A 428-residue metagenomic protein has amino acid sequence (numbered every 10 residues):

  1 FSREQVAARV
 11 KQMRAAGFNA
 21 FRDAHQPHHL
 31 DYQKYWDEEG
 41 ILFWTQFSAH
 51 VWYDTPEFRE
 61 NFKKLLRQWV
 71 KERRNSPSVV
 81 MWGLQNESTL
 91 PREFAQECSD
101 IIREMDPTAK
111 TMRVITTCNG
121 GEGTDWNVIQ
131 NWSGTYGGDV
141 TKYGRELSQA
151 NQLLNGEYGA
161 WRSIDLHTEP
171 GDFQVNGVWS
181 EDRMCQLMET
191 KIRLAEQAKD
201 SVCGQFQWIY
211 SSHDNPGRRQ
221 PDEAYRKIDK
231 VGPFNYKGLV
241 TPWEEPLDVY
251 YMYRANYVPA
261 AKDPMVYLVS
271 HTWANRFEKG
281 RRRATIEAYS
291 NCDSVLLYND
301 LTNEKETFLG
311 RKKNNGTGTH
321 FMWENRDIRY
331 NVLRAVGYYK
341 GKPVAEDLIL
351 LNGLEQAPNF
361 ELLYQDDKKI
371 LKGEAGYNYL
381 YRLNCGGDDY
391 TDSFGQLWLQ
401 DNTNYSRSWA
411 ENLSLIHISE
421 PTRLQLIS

Functional and structural regions predicted by a protein language model:
F1-E4: Active-site-adjacent "gating/activation" loops or surface patches in catalytic cores
A7-Q12, A16, A20-V249, D263-F277 (+1 more regions): Substrate-binding/catalytic cleft of secreted carbohydrate-active enzymes, primarily glycoside hydrolases
M105, A335, P421-T422: Long alpha-helical scaffolds
T111-R113, D125, N151, A284-I286 (+3 more regions): Structural beta-strand/beta-sheet cores of well-ordered domains, especially the beta-sheet scaffolds that support
A195-N378: Carbohydrate-binding surfaces of carbohydrate-active enzymes
L354-S419, R423: Compositionally biased, intrinsically disordered or flexible polar/acidic segments
L426: Cationic, low-complexity basic patches in intrinsically disordered or flexible, solvent-exposed regions
